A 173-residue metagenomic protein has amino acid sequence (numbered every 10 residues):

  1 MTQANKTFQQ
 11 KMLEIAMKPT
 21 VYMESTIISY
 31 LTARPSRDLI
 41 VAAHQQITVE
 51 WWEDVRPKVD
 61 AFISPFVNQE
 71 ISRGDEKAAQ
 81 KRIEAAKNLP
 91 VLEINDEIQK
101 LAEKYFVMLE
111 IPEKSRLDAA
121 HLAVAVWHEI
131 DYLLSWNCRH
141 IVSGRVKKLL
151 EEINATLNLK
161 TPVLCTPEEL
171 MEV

Functional and structural regions predicted by a protein language model:
M1-I63, E70-K81, L89, V107-E113 (+2 more regions): Short, well-structured N-terminal submotif of metal-dependent ribonuclease cores
T2-Q3, L89-K147, M171: Active-site neighborhoods of divalent-metal-dependent phosphate/nucleic-acid chemistry enzymes
S25, P65, W136-C138: Short secondary-structure boundary segments
P57, K87-L89, N158-P162: A short helix-to-beta-strand connector/capping loop
P65, N95, P167-E168: Residues at the C-termini of beta-strands that transition into short coil/loop
V142-V163: C-terminal end-helix/capping segment
L159-V173: Short, C-terminally biased terminal segments at protein or domain edges
